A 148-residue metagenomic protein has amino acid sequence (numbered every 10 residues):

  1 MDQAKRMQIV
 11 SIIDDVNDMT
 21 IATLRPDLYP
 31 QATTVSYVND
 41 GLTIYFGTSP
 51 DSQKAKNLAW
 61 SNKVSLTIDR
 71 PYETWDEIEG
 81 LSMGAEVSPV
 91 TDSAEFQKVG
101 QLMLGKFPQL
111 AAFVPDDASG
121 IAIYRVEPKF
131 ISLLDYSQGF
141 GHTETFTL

Functional and structural regions predicted by a protein language model:
M1-T20, E144-F146: Extreme N-terminal tail/first-helix region
I13-D14, A59, L104: Alpha-helix boundary recognition
N17-D18, K63, P108, I131: Generic structural signal for secondary-structure transition and capping sites
N17-P50, L58, V64-R70, I78-G80: Short beta-strand segments
T23-R25, D69-T74, Q109-S119: A short, aromatic/hydrophobic, helix- or strand-capping loop or linear motif that either lines the entrance/gate
P50-Q53, L104: Short, solvent-exposed aromatic-acidic interface loops
S52-K54, E73, G139-G141: Short, surface-exposed beta-strand-loop junctions and turns on beta-sheet-rich folds
E79-L148: Charged, gly/pro-rich active-site loop segments
